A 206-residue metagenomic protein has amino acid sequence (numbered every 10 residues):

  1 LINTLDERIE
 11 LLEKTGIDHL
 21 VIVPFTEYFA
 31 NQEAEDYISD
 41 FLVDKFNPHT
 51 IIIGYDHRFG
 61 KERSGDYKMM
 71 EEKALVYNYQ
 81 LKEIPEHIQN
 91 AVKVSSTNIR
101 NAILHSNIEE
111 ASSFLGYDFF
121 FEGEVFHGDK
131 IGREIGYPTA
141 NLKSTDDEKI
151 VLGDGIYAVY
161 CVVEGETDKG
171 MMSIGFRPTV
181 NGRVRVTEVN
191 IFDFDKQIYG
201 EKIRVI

Functional and structural regions predicted by a protein language model:
L1-F46: Core alpha/beta nucleotide-donor-binding catalytic domains of modification enzymes
I2-L20, Y117-E148: Short N-terminal signal/transit or membrane-insertion segments and the immediately adjacent low-complexity/disordered
T4-E10, D44-H49, V76-N78, S106-E109 (+4 more regions): Glycine-rich loops and low-complexity Gly/Arg-rich segments that provide flexible linkers or classic glycine-based
L5, A30-N31, G60-R63, V92 (+3 more regions): Alpha-helix N-cap/helix-start motif
L12, H19, H49, Q80 (+1 more regions): Residues at the starts of beta-strands that form the adenosine-phosphate
P24, Y55, I174-F176: Short secondary-structure boundary segments
N31-P138, E164: Classical nucleotidyltransferase
G128-I206: Phosphate/ribose-recognition catalytic cores of enzymes acting on nucleotide-derived substrates
